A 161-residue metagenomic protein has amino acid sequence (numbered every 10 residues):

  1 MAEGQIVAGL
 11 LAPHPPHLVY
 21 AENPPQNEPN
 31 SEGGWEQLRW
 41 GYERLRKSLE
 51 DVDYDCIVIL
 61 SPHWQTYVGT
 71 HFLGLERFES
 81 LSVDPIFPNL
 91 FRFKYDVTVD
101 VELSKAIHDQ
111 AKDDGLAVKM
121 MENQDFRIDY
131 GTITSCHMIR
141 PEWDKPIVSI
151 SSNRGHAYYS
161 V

Functional and structural regions predicted by a protein language model:
M1-A2, I139: Short boundary motifs at domain starts and secondary-structure transition points
A2-Q110, D114: A short aromatic-anchored loop/beta-hairpin motif
I57-S61, M120, S149: A structural signal for short, well-ordered beta-strand segments and their strand-loop junctions that often border
L103-D125, D129-T132: Hydrophobic alpha-helical segments and helix pairs
M121-V161: Glycine-rich phosphate- or other oxyanion-binding loops that anchor nucleotides, phosphorylated ligands
